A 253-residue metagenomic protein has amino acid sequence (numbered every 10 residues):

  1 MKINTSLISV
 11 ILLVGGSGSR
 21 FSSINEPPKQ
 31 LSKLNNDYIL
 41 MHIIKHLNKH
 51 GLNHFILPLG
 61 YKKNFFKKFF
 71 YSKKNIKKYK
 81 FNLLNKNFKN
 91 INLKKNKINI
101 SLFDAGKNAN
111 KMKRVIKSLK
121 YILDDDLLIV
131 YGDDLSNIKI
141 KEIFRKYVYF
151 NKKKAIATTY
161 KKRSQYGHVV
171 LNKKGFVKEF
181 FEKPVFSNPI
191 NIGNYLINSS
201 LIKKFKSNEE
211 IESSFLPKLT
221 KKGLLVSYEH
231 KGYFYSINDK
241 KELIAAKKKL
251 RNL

Functional and structural regions predicted by a protein language model:
M1-N25, L31, H42, N48-H54: N-terminal nucleotide-binding beta1-loop-alpha1 segment
S9, N53-F55, D126, K153-A155 (+1 more regions): Residues at the starts of beta-strands that form the adenosine-phosphate
L13, L34, V130: Catalytic metal- and UDP-sugar-binding loop of GT-A-like glycosyltransferases, i.e., residues flanking the conserved
N35, Y61, G106, K161 (+2 more regions): Short beta->alpha linker loops
I39-H42, K113-K117, F215: Well-ordered alpha-helical segments embedded in enzymatic catalytic cores
I56-G60, A157-T159: Short internal beta-strands
F66-K173: Conserved beta-loop-beta/alpha segment of the NTase-like Rossmann-fold superfamily that binds/positions NTPs
L127-L128, L135, I140-V148, R163 (+1 more regions): Catalytic-core segments of class I nucleotidyltransferases/pyrophosphorylases that form NMP-activated intermediates
